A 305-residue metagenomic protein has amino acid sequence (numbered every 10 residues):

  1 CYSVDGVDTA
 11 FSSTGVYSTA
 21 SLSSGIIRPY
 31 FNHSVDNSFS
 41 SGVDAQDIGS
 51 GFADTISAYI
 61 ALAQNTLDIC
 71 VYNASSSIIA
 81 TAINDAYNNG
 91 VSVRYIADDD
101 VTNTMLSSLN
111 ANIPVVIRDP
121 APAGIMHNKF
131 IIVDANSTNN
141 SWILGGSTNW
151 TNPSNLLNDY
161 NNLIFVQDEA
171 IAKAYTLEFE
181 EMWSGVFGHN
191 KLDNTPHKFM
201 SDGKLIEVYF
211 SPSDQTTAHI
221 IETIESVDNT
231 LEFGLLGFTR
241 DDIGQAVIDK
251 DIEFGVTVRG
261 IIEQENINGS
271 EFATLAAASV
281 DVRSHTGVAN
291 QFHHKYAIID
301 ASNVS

Functional and structural regions predicted by a protein language model:
Y2-D5, N65, N158: Intrinsic disorder/low-complexity signature
S3-S23: Extracellular fibronectin type III
L22-A63, C70-S226, Q245, I252-S305: HKD-type phospholipase D/PLD-like phosphodiesterase module
D68-I69, E232: A short, Trp-centered hydrophobic/proline-enriched beta-strand micro-motif
I221, D228-T239, G244: Long, repeat-rich segments with strong aromatic
